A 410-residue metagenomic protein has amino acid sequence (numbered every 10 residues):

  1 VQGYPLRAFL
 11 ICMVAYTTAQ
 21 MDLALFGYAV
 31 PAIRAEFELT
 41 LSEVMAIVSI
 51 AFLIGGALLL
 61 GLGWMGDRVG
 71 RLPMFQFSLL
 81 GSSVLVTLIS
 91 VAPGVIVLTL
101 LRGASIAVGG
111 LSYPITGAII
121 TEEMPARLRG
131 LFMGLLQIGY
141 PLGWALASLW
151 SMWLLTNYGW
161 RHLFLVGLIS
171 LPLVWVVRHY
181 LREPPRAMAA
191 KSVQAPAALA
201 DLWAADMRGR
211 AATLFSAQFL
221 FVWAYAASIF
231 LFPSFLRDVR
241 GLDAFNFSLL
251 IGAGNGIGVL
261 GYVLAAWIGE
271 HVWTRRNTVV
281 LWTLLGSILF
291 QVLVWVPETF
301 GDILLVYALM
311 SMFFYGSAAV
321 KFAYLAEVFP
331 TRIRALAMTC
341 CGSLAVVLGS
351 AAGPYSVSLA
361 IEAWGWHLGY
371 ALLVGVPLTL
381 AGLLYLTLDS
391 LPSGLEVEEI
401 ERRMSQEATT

Functional and structural regions predicted by a protein language model:
F26-G27, R208-Y262, S350-G353: Extracytoplasmic gate region of multi-pass secondary transporters
E38, G70, V91-V97, P125 (+3 more regions): Helix-breaking motifs and short loop linkers at transmembrane-helix boundaries and internal kinks in secondary membrane
A57-P93: Conserved MFS/SLC helix-loop-helix module at the cytosolic interface between two early adjacent transmembrane helices
L59-G70, Y262-T274: Helix-to-loop junctions at the C-terminal end of transmembrane segments in multipass secondary transporters
R68-S78, H271-T283: Cytoplasmic membrane-interface "Motif A"-like loop-to-helix N-cap segments of 12-TM Major Facilitator Superfamily
L80-P93, L284-E298: C-terminal ends and interior cores of transmembrane alpha-helices in multi-pass membrane transporters/permeases
L101-I138: Cytoplasmic helix-loop-helix junction between adjacent transmembrane helices in 12-TM secondary transporters
L136-H179: Helix-loop-helix hairpin linking two adjacent transmembrane segments in secondary transporters
